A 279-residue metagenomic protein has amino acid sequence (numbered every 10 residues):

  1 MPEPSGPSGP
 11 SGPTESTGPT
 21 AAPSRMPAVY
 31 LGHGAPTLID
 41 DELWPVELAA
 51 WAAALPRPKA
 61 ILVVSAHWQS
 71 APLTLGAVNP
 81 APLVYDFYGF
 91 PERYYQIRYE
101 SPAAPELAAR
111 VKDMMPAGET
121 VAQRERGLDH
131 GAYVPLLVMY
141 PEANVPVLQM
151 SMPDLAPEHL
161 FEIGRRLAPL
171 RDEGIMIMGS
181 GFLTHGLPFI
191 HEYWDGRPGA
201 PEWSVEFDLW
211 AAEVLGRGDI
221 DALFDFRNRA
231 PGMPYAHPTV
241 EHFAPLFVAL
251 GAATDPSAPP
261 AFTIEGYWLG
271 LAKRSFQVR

Functional and structural regions predicted by a protein language model:
P2-E3, T17-V121: A short aromatic-anchored loop/beta-hairpin motif
G6-E15: Acidic, glycine-centered low-complexity repeats within long intrinsically disordered regions
T20-P23, L55, M139-A143, P169: Solvent-exposed alpha-helices and their adjacent loops that cap or buttress functional pockets in soluble metabolic
P45-L48, R93-Q96, R126-V134, L160-I163: Short acidic (Asp/Glu) patches
V64, V111, M150, G181 (+1 more regions): A residue-level signal for conserved active-site and pocket-lining positions in enzyme catalytic cores
S65-H67, R126, I175, S180-L183: Short, well-ordered beta-to-alpha junction loops that form the rim of enzyme active sites and present histidine/acidic
L107-L160: Internal, conserved structured core segments that host functional sites
V145-V147, D154-M176, F182-R279: Surface-exposed, charge/polar-rich loops and edge strands
